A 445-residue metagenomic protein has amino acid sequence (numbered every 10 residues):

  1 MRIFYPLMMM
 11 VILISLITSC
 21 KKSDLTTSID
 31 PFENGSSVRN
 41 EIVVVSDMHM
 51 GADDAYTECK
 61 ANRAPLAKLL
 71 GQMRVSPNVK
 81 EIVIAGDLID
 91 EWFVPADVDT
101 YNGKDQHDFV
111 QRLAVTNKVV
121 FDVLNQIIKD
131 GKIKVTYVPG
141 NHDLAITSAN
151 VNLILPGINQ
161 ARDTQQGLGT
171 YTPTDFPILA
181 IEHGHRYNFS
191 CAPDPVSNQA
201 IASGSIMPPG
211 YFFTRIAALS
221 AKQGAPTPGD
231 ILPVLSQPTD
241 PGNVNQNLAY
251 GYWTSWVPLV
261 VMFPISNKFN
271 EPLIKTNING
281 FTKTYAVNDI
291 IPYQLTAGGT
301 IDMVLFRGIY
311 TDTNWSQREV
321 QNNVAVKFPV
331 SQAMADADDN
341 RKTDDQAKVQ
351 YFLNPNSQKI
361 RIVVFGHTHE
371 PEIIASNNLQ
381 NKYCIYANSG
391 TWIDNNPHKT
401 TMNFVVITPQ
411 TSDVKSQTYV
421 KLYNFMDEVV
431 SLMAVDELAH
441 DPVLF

Functional and structural regions predicted by a protein language model:
M1-Y5, K21-K22: Positively charged n-region of N-terminal signal peptides that target proteins for export
P6-I14: Sec-dependent N-terminal signal peptides
S15-S19: C-terminal motif of bacterial Sec signal peptides marking the signal peptidase cleavage site
K21-F445: Extended recognition/assembly regions associated with phosphoester-bond processing machinery
